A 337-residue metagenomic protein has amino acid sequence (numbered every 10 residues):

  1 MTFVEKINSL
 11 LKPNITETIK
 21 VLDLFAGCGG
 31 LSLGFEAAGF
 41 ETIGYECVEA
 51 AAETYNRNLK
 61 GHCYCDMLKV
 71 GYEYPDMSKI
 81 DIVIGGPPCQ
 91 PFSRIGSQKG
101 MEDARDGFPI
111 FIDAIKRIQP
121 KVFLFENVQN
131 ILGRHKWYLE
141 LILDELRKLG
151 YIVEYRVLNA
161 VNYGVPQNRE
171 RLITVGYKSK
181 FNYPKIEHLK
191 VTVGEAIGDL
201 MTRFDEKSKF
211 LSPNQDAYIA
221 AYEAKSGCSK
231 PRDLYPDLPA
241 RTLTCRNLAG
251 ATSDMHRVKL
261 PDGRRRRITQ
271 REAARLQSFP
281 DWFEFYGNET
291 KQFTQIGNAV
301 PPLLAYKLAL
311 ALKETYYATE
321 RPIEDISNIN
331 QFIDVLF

Functional and structural regions predicted by a protein language model:
M1-F40, E46, E145-L149, R171-F337: S-adenosyl-L-methionine-dependent DNA methyltransferase catalytic core
T2-Q119, Q129-I131, E140: Core alpha/beta nucleotide-donor-binding catalytic domains of modification enzymes
I43-Y45, Y64, L124, E154-R156 (+1 more regions): Hydrophobic/aromatic beta-strand patches that form the interior of the parallel beta-sheet core in alpha/beta enzyme
C63-Y64, P120, F285, R321: Secondary-structure boundary/capping residues
D66, R156-L158, N288: Conserved beta-strand termini and adjacent loop/short-helix elements that scaffold enzyme active sites in alpha/beta
Y72-I82, Q90-P236: Class I S-adenosyl-L-methionine
G86, V122, R267-Q270: Short aromatic/basic micro-patch
P87-P88, P120, P166, P280 (+1 more regions): Proline-centered helix-kink/hinge sites
